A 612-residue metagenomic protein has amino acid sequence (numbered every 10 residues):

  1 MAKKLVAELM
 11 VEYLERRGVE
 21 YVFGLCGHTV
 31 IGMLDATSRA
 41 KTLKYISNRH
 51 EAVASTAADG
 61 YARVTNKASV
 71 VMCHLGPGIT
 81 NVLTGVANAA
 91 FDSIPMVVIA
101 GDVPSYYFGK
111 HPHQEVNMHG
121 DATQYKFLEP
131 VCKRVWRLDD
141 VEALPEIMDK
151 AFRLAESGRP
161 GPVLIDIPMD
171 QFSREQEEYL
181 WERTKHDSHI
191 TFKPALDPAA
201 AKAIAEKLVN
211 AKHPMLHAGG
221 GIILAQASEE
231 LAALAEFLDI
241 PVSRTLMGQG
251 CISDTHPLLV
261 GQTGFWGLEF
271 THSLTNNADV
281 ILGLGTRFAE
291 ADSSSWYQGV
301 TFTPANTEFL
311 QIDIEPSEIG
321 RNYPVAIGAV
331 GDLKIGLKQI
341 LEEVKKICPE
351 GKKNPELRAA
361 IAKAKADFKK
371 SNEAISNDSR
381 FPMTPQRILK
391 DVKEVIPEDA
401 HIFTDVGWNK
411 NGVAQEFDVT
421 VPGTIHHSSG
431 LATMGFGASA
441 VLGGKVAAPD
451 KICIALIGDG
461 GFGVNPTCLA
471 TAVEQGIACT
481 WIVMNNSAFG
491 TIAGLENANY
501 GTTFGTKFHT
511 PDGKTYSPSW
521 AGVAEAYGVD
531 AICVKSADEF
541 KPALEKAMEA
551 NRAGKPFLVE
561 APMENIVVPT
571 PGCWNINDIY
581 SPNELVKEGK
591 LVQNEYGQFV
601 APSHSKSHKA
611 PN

Functional and structural regions predicted by a protein language model:
M1-K353, D391, V395-E398, A478-W481 (+3 more regions): N-terminal alpha/beta PP-like core and its mobile active-site loop of ThDP/TPP-dependent enzymes
A7-E20, L25, M33-T37, K363-A438 (+1 more regions): Active-site diphosphate/adenylate-binding microenvironment
V30, E51-T56, I79, N409-N411 (+2 more regions): Short acidic loop-to-helix transition motifs that present clustered carboxylates
Y107-H119, N277, G320-N322, G328-V330 (+2 more regions): Thiamine diphosphate
L144, E350-K369: Internal, active-site/partner-interface "lid" segment
D166-Q171, G407-N409, P562-E564: A glycine-rich phosphate-binding loop feature that marks nucleotide/adenosyl-phosphate handling sites
G219-I223, N377, G458-G460: Conserved short loop/turn motifs at secondary-structure junctions
Q311, F403, L456-I457: Generic enzyme active-site microenvironment
